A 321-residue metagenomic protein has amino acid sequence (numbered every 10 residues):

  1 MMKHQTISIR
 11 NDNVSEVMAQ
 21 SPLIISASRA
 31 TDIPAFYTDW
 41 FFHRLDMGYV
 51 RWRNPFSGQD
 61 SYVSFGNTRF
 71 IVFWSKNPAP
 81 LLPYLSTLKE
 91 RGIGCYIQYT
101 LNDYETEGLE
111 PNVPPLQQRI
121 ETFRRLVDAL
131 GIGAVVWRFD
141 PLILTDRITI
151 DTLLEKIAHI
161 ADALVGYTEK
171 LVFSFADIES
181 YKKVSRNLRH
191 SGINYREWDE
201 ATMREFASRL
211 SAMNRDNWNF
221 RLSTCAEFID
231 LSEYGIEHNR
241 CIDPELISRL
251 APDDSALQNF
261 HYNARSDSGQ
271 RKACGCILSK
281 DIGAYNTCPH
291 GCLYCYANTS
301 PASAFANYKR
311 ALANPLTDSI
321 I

Functional and structural regions predicted by a protein language model:
M1-T6: Extreme N-terminal leader/anchor segments
I7-N11: N-terminal basic/disordered segments at the start of proteins
Q20, S61, Q270-R271, L278-S279: Catalytic phosphate/metal-binding cores of nucleic-acid and nucleotide-processing enzymes, i.e., regions that mediate
P22-A207: Conserved AdoMet/S-adenosylmethionine-binding subsite of the radical SAM
Y167, D216-N217, G291: Structured helix-beta-strand junction loops
A201-K272: A C-terminal junction/extension of Radical SAM enzymes
K272-S300: Local cysteine-cluster metal-coordination motifs and their immediate loop/turn environment, predominantly Fe-S cluster
N298-P301, F305-I321: Short Fe-S-cluster ligation motifs
